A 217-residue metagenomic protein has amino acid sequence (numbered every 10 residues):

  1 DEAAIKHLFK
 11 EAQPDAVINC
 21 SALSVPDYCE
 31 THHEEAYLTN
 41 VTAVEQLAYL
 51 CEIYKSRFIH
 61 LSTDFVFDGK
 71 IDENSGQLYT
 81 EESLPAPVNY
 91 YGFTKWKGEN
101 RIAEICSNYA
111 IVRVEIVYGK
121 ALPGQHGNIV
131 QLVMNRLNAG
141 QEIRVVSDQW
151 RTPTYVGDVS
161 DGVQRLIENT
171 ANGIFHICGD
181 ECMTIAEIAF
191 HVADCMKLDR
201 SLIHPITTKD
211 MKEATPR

Functional and structural regions predicted by a protein language model:
E2-T39: NAD(P)H-binding glycine-rich loop region in Rossmannoid oxidoreductase-like domains and their noncatalytic homologs
L8-A12, L50, R101, R136 (+2 more regions): CheY-like receiver
V17-S21, F58-D64, D68, V112-V114: SDR active-site strand-loop-helix element
T31, T39, N89, R151-T154 (+1 more regions): Residue-level signal for the nucleotide or nucleotide-sugar donor/cofactor binding architecture
L38, T42-Q46, V66-V112, I116-Y118 (+1 more regions): Catalytic helix-loop patch of NAD(P)-dependent Rossmann-fold dehydrogenases
I53-R57: A short helix->loop->beta-strand "cap" motif at the edges of active sites that frequently abuts
N100-R151, G157-D158, Q164: NAD(P)-dependent short-chain dehydrogenase/reductase
S160-G162, N169-P216: Mid/C-terminal beta-alpha module of Rossmann-like enzyme folds, strongest in SDR-family dehydrogenases/epimerases
